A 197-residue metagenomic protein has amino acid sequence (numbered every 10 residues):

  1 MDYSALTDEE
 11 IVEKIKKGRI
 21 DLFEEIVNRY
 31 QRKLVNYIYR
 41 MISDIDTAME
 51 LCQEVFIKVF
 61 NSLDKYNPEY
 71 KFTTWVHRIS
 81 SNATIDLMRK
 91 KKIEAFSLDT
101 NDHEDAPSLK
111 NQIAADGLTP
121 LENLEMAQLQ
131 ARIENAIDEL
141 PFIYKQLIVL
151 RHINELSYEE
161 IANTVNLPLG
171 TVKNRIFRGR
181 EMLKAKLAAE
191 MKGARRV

Functional and structural regions predicted by a protein language model:
M1-K33, R40, A185, K192-V197: N-terminal module of bacterial RNA polymerase sigma factors
E13, K17, K92, P107 (+2 more regions): Amphipathic alpha-helical segment used for protein-protein interaction
K16-K17, F56-K71: Sigma70-family region 2
R29-R32, R40-S43, V149-L156: Short helix-capping/turn signature of helix-turn-helix
N36, E50-I57, Y70-N82: Structural recognition of an alpha-helix C-terminal capping motif at a helix-to-coil junction
D64-P68, S81-D99, R178: Arg/Lys-rich amphipathic alpha helix in sigma70-family domain 2
I85, I133, Y144, L150-I153 (+2 more regions): DNA-recognition helix of helix-turn-helix
